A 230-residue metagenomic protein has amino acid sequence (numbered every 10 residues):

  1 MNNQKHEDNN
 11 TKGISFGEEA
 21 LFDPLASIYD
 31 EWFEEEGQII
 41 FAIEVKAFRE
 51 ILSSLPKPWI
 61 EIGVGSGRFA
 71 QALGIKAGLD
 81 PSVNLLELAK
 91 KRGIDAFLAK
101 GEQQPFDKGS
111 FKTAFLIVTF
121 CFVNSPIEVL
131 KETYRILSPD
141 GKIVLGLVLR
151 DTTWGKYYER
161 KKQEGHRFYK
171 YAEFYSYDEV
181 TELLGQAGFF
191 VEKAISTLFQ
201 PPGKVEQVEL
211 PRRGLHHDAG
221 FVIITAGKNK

Functional and structural regions predicted by a protein language model:
N2-L55, R68, K204-V205, G214-D218: Conserved class I S-adenosyl-L-methionine
I60-Q103: Class I SAM-dependent methyltransferase SAM/SAH-binding core
F115: A conserved beta-strand element that flanks and buttresses the S-adenosyl-L-methionine
V118-C121: Short catalytic micro-motifs in class I SAM-dependent methyltransferases
I127-P139: A short glycine-rich, Lys/Arg-flanked "PGG" loop and its adjoining helix->strand segment in the class I
K142-Y171: Conserved class I S-adenosyl-L-methionine
Y171-A194: Short alpha-helix
V191-K230: A C-terminal cap/extension of S-adenosyl-L-methionine-dependent methyltransferases that defines the acceptor-substrate
